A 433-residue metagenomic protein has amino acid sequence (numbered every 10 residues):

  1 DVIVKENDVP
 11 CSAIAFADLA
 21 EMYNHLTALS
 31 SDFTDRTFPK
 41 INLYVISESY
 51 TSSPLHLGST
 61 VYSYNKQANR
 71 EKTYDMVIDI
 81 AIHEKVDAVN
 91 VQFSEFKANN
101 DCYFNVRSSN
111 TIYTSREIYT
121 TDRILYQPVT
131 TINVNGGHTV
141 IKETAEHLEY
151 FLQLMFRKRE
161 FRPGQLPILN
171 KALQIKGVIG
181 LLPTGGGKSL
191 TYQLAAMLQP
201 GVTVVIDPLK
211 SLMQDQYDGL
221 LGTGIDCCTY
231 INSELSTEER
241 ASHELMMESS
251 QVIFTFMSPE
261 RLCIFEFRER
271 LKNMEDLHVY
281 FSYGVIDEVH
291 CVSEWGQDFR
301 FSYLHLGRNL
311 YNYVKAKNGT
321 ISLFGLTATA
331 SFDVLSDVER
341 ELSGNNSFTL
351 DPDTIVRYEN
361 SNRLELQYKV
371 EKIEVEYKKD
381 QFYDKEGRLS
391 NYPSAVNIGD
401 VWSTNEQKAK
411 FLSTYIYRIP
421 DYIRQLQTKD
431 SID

Functional and structural regions predicted by a protein language model:
D1-V178, D226, V285-I286, S293: Helicase-associated low-complexity/disordered flanking segments
Q174-A195, I206-L209, F324-T327: Walker A/P-loop
Q174-G180, G201-T203, Q251-I253, G319-S322 (+1 more regions): Pre-Walker A (Motif I) flank of P-loop NTPase domains
G186, L235-Y283, C291-Q297: Conserved helix/coil segment N-terminal to the catalytic DExD/H
S189-L190, P200-G224, C228-E239, S258-C263 (+1 more regions): Conserved Walker A/P-loop ATP-binding site and its immediately adjacent core in helicase/helicase-like ATPase domains
G224-L235, S347-Y358, D433: Conserved RecA-like helicase motor-core motifs
N273, Y280-Y283, H290-Y358: Post-DEXD/H (motif II) to motif III coupling segment of the RecA-like Helicase ATP-binding lobe
D353-D433: Conserved interdomain linker/interface between the two RecA-like ATPase lobes of SF2 helicase motors
